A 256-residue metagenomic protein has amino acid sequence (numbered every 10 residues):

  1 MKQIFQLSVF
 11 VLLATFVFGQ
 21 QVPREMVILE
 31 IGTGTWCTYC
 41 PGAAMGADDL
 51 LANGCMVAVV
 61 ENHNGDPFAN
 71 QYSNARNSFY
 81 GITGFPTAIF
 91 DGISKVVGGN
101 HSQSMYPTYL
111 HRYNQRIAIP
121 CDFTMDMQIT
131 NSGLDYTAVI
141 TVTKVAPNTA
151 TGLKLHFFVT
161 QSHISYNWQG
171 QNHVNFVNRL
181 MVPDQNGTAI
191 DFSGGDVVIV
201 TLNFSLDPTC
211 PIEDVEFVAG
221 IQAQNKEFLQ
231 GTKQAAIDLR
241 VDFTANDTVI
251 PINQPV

Functional and structural regions predicted by a protein language model:
M1-R24, T248, I252: Bacterial Sec-dependent N-terminal signal peptides
I4-L7, A235, V241, P255: Positively charged, low-complexity intrinsically disordered regions
Q20-A58: Local sequence-structure signature of Cys/Sec-based thiol-disulfide redox active-site neighborhoods
Q21-R24, L29, Y80, T149 (+2 more regions): Generic detector of ordered secondary-structure context
M45, D49, C55-D242: Short, conserved sequence motifs used for protein processing/export or organelle targeting and for catalysis
G133-T137, P251-V256: Short coil/turn motif common to extracellular beta-sandwich-like domains
